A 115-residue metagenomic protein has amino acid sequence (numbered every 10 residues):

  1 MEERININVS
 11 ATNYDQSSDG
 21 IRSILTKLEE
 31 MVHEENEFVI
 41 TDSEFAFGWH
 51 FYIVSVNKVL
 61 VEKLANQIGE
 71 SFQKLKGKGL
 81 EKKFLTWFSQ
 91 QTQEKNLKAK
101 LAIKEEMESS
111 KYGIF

Functional and structural regions predicted by a protein language model:
M1, G113-F115: Classical N-terminal secretory signal peptides
M1-S17: Short glycine-/aliphatic-rich beta-strand segments at the starts of folded cytosolic domains
R4-N6, F51, K98: Broad gene-expression machinery/nucleic-acid interaction feature
N8-T12, T41, S55-N57, L85 (+1 more regions): A structural detector for beta-sheet-dominated domains
T12-F38: Short amphipathic alpha-helix segments
D19-L28, E62-K82: Extended Gly/Ser/Thr-rich low-complexity repeat segments, especially those forming or decorating extracellular
H33-Q73: Short, intrinsically disordered low-complexity segments
E70-G113: Conserved short beta-strand edge segments in small beta-sheet-based binding/regulatory domains
